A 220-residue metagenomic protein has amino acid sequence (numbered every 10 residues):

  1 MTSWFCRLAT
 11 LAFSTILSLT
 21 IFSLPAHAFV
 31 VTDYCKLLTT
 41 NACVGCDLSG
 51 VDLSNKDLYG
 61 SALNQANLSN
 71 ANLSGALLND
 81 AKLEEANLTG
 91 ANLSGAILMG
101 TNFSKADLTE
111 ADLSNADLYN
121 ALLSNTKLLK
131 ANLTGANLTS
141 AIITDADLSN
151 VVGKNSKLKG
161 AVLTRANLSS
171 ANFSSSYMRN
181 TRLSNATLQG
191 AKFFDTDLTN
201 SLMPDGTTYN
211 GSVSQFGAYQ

Functional and structural regions predicted by a protein language model:
M1, L19-I21, S124, K159: A general, composition-driven signal for non-globular sequence regions
M1-A12: Bacterial N-terminal signal peptides that target proteins for export
L11, I16-A26: C-terminal segment of classical bacterial N-terminal signal peptides
F29-Q220: Tandem repeat scaffolds
